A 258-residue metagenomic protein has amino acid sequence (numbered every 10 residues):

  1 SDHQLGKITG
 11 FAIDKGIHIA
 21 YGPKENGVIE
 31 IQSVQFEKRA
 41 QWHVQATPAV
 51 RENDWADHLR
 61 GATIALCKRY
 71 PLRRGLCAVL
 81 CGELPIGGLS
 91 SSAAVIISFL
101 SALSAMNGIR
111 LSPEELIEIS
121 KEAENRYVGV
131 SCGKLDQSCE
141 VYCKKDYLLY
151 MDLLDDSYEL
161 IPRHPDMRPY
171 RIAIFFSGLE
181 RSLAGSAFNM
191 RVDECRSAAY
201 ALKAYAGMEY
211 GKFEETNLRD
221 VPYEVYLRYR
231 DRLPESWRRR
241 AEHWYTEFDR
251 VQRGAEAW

Functional and structural regions predicted by a protein language model:
S1-A93, I97-E114, E118-V128, C132 (+4 more regions): ATP-binding N-lobe of GHMP and related small-molecule kinases
H3, H18-A56, A65, Y147-W258: C-terminal nucleotide
